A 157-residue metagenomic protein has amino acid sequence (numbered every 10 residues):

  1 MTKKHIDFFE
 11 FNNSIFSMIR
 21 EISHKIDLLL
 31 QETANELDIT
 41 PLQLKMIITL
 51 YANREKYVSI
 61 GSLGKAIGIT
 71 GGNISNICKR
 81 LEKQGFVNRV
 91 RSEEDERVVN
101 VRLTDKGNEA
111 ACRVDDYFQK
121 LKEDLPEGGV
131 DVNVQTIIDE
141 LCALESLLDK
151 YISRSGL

Functional and structural regions predicted by a protein language model:
M1-D7, D131-L157: C-terminal regulatory/oligomerization modules of transcriptional regulators
M1-L37, Q84: N-terminal leader segment of winged-helix/HTH proteins
M18, K45-T49, E109: Pre-recognition alpha-helix immediately N-terminal to the DNA-recognition helix within helix-turn-helix or winged-helix
I19-I22, I26, I67, A110-P126 (+1 more regions): Alpha-helical linker/hinge and terminal dimerization helices associated with HTH transcriptional regulators
H24, L28-T70: N-terminal helix-turn-helix DNA-binding core of bacterial DNA-binding proteins
I60-G61, G72, K79, V99: Residues within helix-turn-helix
N76, R80, A143: Alpha-helical DNA-recognition elements
K79-I138: Charged, amphipathic alpha-helical coiled-coil/dimerization segments
